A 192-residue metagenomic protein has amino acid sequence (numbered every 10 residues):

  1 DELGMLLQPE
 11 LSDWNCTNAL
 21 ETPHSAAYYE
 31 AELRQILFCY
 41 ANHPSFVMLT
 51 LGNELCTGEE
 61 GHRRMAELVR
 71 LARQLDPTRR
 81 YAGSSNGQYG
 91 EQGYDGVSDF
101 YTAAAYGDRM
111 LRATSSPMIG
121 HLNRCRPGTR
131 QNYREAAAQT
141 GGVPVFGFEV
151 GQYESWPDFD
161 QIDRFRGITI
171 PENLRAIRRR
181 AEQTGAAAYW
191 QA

Functional and structural regions predicted by a protein language model:
D1, M5, Y101, R109 (+1 more regions): Generic low-polarity alpha-helical segments
D1-D99: Active-site mouth of glycoside hydrolases
Q8-L11, E30, R70-Q74, A103-G107 (+3 more regions): Short, surface-exposed linear patches
D13-C16, I36, L75-R79, D108-T114 (+2 more regions): Short, surface-exposed, polar/charged, turn-prone segments marking secondary-structure boundaries
L49, H121-A192: Substrate-binding clefts and catalytic carboxylate motifs of secreted carbohydrate-active enzymes
E60-G61, E67, N86-G128, Y133 (+2 more regions): Substrate-binding cleft/loops of secretory-pathway carbohydrate-active enzymes
